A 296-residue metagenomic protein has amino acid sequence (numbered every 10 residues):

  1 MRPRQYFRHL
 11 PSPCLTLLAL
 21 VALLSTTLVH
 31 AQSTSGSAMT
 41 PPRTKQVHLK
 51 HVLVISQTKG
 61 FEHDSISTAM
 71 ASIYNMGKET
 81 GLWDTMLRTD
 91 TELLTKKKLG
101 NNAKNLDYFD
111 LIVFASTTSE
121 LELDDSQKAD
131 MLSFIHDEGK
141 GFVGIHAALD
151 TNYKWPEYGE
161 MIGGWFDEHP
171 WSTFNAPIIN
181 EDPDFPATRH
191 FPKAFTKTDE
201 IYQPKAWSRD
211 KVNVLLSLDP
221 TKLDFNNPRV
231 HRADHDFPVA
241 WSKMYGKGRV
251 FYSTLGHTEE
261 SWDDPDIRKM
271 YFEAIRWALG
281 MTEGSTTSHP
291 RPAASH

Functional and structural regions predicted by a protein language model:
R2-L17: Bacterial N-terminal signal peptides that target proteins for export
P13-T27: Bacterial N-terminal signal peptides
V29-A31: Boundary at the C-terminal end of the N-terminal hydrophobic targeting segment
S33-L49, D64-S67, A71-T80, T89 (+3 more regions): Extracellular ligand-binding/catalytic regions of CAZymes and related secreted enzymes and adhesion modules
V52-I55, N105-N152, K247: Short alpha-beta junction capping motif
T58-F61, T91-T95, T117-E122, F142 (+3 more regions): Solvent-exposed loop/turn segments at secondary-structure junctions within structured extracellular/periplasmic domains
L82-L94: A short beta-strand-loop structural module common to alpha/beta enzyme folds
D84, G164, E168-G246: Catalytic beta-strand/loop cores that center a nucleophilic Ser/Cys/Thr and support acyl-enzyme chemistry
